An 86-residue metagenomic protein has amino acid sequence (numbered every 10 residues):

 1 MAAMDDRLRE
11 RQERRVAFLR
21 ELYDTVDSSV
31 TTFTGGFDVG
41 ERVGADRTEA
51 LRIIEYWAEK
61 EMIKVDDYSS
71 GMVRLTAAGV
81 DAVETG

Functional and structural regions predicted by a protein language model:
M1-L22, S28: Short alpha-helical segments that sit at the start of domains
S28-R42: Short acidic, hydrophobic short linear motifs in intrinsically disordered regions
G44-E59: Short amphipathic alpha-helical interaction segments
A58-Y68: A short, conserved structural fragment
S70-L75: Minor-groove-contacting beta-hairpin "wing" of winged helix-turn-helix DNA-binding domains
A77-G86: Short, amphipathic alpha-helical interaction segments positioned at domain boundaries
